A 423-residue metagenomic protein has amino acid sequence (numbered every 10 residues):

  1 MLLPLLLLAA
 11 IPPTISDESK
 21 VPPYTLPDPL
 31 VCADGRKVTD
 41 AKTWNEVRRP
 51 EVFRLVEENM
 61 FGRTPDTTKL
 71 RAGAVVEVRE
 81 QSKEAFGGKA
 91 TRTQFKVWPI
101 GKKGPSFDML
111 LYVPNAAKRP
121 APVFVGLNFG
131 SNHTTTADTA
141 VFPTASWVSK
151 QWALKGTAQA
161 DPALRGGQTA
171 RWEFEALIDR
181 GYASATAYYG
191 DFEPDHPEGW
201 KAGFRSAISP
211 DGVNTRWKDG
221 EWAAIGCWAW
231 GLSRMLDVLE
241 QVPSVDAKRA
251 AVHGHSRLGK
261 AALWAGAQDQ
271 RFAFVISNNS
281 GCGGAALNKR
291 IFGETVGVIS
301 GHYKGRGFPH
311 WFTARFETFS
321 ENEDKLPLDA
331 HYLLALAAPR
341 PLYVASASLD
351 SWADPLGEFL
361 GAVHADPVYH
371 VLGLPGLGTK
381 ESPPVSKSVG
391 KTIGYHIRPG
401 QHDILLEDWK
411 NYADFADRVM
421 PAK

Functional and structural regions predicted by a protein language model:
A10-T67: N-terminal pre-domain segments of enzymes
S19-K20, L26, L30-V31, V78-V97 (+1 more regions): A domain-start/cap signature at the N-terminus of enzymes
D108-L111, R119-F129: Short beta-strand element of the alpha/beta-hydrolase
G126-Q241, G281-R290: Cap/lid segment of the alpha/beta-hydrolase catalytic domain
F204-A207, D211, S277-L333, E358-T379: Mobile cap/lid helix-loop segments that gate and shape the active-site cleft of serine hydrolases
C227, R234-T295, N322-E323: Primarily recognizes the serine-hydrolase "nucleophile elbow" in alpha/beta-hydrolase and SGNH/GDSL folds
G307, L356, A362-K423: C-terminal catalytic histidine-bearing segment of alpha/beta-hydrolase fold enzymes
A338-P355, R398-G400: Conserved strand-to-loop "acid loop" that flanks and positions the catalytic carboxylate
